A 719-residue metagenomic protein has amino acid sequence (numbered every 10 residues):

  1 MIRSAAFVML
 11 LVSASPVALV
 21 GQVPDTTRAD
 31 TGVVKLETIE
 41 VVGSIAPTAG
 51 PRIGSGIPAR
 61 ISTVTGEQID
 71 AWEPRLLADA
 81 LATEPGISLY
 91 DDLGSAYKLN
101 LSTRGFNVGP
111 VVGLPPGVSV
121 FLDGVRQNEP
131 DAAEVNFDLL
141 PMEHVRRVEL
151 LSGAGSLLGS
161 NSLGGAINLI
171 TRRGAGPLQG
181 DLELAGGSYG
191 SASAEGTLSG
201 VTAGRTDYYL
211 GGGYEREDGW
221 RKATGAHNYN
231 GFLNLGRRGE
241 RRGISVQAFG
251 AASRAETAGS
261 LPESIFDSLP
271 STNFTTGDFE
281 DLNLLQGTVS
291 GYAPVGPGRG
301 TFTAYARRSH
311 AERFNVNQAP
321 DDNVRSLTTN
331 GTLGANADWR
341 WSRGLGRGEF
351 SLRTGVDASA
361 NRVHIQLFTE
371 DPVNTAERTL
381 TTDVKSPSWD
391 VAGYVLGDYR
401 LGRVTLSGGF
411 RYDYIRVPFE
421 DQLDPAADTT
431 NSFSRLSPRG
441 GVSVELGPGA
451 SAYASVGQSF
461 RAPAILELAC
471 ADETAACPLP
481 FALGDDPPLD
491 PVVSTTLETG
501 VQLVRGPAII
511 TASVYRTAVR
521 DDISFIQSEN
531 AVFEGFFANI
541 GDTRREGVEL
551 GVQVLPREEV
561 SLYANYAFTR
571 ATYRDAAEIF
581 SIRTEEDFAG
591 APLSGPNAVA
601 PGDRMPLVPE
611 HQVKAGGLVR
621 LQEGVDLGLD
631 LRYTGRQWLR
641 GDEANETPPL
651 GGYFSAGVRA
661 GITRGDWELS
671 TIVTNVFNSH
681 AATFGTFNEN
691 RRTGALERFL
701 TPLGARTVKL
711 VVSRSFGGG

Functional and structural regions predicted by a protein language model:
V23-D70, A78, P294: Short, acidic, small-residue-rich periplasmic hinge/interaction motif at the N-terminus of Gram-negative outer-membrane
E84, Q127-E129, D138-E183, S715-G718: A beta-strand signature from Gram-negative outer-membrane beta-barrel systems, especially the internal plug domain
G186-R216, R221-A258, D278-R299, W341 (+5 more regions): Transmembrane beta-barrel wall of Gram-negative outer-membrane proteins
R238-A251, E280-Q422, T511-V514, A567: Face-selective signature of the C-terminal outer-membrane beta-barrel domain
S290, R299-N315, E445, A452-G457 (+5 more regions): Membrane-embedded beta-barrel scaffold of Gram-negative outer-membrane proteins
N330, G344-S359, V384-V519, L618 (+1 more regions): Structural signature of Gram-negative outer-membrane beta-barrels, strongest in the C-terminal barrel of TonB-dependent
W339-S342, G346, R400, L406 (+4 more regions): Gram-negative outer-membrane beta-barrel transporters
F460, Y633-D642, I662-G719: C-terminal beta-signal and adjacent terminal beta-strands/loops of Gram-negative outer-membrane beta-barrel proteins
